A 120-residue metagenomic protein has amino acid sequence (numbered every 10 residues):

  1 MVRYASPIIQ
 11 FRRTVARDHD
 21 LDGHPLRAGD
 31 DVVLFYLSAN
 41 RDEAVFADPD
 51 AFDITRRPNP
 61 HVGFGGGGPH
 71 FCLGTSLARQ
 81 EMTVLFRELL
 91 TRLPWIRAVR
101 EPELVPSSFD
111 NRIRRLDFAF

Functional and structural regions predicted by a protein language model:
M1, L26, F52, G68 (+2 more regions): Hydrophobic, well-ordered secondary-structure elements that form the walls of internal hydrophobic environments
M1-H24: Conserved cytochrome P450 K-helix E-x-x-R motif and the immediately C-terminal K′/meander segment
G23, L104-F109: Short proline/glycine-enriched turn/loop segments at secondary-structure junctions
F35-P60: Conserved cytochrome P450 K-helix/beta-meander segment immediately N-terminal to the heme-binding cysteine loop
C72, S76: Catalytic-pocket segment enriched in acidic/His residues
L77-V105: Cytochrome P450 heme-binding "Cys pocket" and the immediately downstream C-terminal segment
N111-F120: Short, basic/aromatic-enriched C-terminal tail that caps enzymatic domains
